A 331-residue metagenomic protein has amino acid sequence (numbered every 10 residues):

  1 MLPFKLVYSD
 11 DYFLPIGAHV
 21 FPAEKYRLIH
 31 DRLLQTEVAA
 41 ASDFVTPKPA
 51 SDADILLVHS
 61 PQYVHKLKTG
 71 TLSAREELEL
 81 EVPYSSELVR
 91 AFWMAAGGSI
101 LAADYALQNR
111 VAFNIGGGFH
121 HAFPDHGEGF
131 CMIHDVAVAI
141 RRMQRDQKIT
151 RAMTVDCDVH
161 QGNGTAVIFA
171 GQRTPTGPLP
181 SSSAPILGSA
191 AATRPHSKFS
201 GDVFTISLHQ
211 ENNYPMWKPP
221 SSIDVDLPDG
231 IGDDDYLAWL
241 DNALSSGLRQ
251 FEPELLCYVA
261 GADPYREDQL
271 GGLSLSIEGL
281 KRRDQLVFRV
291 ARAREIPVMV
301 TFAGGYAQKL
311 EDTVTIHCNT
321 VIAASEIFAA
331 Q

Functional and structural regions predicted by a protein language model:
M1-A50: N-terminal low-complexity, Ser/Thr- and acidic-residue-enriched intrinsically disordered segments
K5, D31, A41, P49 (+3 more regions): Phosphate/dinucleotide-binding and metal-coordinating scaffold of catalytic cores in nucleotide-dependent enzymes
Y8, A23, L72, P220-S221: Acidic, His/Gly-rich catalytic cores of divalent-metal-dependent hydrolytic chemistry
L14, P49-D54, N213, G230-D233: A short acidic, often aromatic-flanked loop/helix-cap motif at beta-alpha or helix-coil junctions that lines enzyme
A40-D52, M299-Q308: Acidic carboxylate-rich catalytic motifs and surrounding loops in phosphoryl-/glycosyl-chemistry enzymes
K48-L72: Charged, often glycine-rich, active-site loop that binds/positions anionic groups
A74-Q331: A general "terminal functional-core" signal
